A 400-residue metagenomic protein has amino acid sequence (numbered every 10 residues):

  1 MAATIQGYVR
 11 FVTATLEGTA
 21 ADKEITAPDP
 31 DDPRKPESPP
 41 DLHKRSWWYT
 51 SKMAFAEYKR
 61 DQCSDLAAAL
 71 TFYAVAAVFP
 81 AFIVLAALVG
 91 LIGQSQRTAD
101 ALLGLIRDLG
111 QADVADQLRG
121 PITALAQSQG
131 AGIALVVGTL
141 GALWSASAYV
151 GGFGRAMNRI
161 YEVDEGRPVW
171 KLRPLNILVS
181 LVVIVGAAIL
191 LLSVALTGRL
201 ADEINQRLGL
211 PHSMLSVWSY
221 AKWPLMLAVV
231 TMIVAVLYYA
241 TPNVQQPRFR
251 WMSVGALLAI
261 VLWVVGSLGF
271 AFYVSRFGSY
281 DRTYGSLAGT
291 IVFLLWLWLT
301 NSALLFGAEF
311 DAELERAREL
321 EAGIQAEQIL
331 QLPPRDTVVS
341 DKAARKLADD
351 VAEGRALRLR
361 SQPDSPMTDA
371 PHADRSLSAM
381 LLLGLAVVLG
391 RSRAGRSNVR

Functional and structural regions predicted by a protein language model:
M1-R400: Membrane-embedded alpha-helices and immediately adjacent juxtamembrane helical segments in alpha-helical membrane
